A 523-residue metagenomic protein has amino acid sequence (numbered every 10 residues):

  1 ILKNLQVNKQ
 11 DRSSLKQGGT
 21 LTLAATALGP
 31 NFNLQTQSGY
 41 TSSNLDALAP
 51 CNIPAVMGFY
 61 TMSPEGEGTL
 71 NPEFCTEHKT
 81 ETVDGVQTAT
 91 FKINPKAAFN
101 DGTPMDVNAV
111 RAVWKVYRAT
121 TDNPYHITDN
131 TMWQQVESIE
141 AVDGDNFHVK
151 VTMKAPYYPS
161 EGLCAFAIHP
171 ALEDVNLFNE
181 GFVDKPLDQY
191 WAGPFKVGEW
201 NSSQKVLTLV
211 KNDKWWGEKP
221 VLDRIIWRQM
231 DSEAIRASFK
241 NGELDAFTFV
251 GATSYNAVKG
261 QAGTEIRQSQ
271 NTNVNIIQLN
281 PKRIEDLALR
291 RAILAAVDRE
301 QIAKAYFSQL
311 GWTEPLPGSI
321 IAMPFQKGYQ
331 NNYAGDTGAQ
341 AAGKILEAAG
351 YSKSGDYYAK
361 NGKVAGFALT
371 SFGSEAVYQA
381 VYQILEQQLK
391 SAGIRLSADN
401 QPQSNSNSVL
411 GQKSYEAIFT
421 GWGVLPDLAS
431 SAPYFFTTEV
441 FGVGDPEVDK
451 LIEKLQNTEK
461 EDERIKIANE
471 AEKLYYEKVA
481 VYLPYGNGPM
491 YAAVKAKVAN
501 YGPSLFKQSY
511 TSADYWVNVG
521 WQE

Functional and structural regions predicted by a protein language model:
K3-N4, V297-G328, A334, V377-E386 (+1 more regions): Detector for C-terminal structural segments
K16, T20-T22, I127-L177: Surface-exposed binding/hinge segments that line and control ligand-binding clefts or catalytic entry sites
T22-A25, M105-V113, N146-T152, P194 (+6 more regions): Alpha-helical secondary-structure segments
T22-T82, Y190: N-terminal lobe/hinge region of extracytoplasmic solute-binding protein
L23, S202-Q204, S352-G421: Ligand/substrate-recognition segments at binding pockets and active sites
A49-I53, Y60-E65, C164-P220, R224 (+1 more regions): Gly/Pro-rich hinge or "lid" segments in bacterial periplasmic/extracellular proteins
T76-P124, H148-K150, E285: Aromatic- and charge-enriched surface segment that lines or borders ligand/interaction sites
N212-A257, T272, R395-S397: Ligand-site clamp/hinge motif
